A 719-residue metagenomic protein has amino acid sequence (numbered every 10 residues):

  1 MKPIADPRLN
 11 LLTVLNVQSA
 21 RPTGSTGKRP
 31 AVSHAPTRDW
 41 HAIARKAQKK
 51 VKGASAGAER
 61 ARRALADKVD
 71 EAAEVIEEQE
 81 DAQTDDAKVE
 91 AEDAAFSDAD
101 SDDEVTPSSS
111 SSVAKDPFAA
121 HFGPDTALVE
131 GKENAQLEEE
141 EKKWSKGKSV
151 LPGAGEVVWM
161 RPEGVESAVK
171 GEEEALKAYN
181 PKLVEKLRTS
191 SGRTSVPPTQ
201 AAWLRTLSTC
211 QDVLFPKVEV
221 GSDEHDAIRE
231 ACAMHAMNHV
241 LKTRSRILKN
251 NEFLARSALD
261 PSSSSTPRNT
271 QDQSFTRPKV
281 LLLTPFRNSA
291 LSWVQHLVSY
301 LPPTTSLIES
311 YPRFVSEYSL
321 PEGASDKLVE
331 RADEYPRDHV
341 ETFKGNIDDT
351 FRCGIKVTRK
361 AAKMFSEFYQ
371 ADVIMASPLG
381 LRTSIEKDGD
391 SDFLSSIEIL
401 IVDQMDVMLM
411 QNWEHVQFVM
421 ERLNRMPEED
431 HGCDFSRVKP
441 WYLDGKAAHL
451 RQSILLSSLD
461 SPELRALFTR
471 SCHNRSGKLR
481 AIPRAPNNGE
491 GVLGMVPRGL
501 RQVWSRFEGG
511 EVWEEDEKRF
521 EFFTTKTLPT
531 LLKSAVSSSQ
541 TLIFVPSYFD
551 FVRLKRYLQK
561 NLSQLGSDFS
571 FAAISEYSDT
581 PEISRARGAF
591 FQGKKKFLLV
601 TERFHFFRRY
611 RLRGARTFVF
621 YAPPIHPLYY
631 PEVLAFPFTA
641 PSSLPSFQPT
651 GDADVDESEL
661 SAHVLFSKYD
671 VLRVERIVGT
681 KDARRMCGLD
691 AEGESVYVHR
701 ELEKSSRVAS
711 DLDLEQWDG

Functional and structural regions predicted by a protein language model:
M1-P22, K28-R161: Acidic, serine/threonine-rich intrinsically disordered low-complexity regions
H225-A233, F253-S263, N269, Q273-V340 (+1 more regions): Conserved Walker A/P-loop ATP-binding site and its immediately adjacent core in helicase/helicase-like ATPase domains
A231, H235-R244, L248, S265-D272 (+7 more regions): Conserved interdomain hinge at the start of the Helicase C-terminal
C353-V357, F368-I385, F590-F607: Conserved two-lobed SF2 helicase motor
M364-S366, L542, V552-Q559, L565-F607: Conserved helicase ATPase core of P-loop NTP-dependent helicases/translocases
A371-T383, D388-D434, R616-I625: SF2 helicase catalytic motif II
E398, L599, Y610-A622, S661-H663: A short beta-strand element within the Helicase C-terminal
D460-G477, R613, I625-G719: A conserved SF2-helicase RecA2
